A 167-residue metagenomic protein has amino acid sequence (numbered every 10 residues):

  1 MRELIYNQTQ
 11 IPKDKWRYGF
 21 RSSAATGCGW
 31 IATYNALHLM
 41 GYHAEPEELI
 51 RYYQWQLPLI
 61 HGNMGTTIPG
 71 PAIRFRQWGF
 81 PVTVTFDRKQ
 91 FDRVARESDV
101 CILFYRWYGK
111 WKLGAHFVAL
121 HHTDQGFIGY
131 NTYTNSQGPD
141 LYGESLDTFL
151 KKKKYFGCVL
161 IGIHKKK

Functional and structural regions predicted by a protein language model:
M1-H61: Active-site-adjacent structural segments surrounding the nucleophilic cysteine of cysteine proteases and isopeptidases
M1-T9, R96, H121-K167: Noncatalytic regulatory segments and standalone regulatory/sensor domains
W30-Y34, I68, A72, D92: Extracytoplasmic/secreted envelope proteins and their assembly/folding machinery, especially bacterial periplasmic
A44, T66, F86, L141-E144: Short coil/turn linker and secondary-structure boundary residues
L49, P71, F91, L146-F149: Hydrophobic/aromatic residues in well-formed alpha-helices
L59-K89: Helix-adjacent hinge/juxtasegments
V84-T132: Active-site-adjacent substructure of cysteine-protease-like catalytic cores
